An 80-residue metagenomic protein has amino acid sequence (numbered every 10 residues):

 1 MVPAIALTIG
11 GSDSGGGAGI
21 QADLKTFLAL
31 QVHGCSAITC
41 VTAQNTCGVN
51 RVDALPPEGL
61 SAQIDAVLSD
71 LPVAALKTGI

Functional and structural regions predicted by a protein language model:
M1-A75: Small-residue (G/A/S/T)-rich helix-start motifs and N-terminal tracts that mark the onset
